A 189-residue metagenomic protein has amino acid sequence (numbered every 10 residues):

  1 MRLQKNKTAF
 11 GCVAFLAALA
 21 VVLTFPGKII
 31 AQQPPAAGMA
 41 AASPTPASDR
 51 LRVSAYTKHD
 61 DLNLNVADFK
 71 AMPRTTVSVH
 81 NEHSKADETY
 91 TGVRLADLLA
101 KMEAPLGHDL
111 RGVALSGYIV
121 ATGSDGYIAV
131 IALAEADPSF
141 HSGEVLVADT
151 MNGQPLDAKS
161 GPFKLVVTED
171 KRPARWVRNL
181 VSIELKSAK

Functional and structural regions predicted by a protein language model:
M1-A9: N-terminal secretory signal peptides that target proteins for export/translocation
R2-L3, P26-K189: N-terminal intrinsically disordered, low-complexity segments enriched in P/E/S/T
T8-A9, A17, Q32: Intrinsic, low-complexity polybasic segments
V13-T24, K28: Bacterial N-terminal signal peptides
